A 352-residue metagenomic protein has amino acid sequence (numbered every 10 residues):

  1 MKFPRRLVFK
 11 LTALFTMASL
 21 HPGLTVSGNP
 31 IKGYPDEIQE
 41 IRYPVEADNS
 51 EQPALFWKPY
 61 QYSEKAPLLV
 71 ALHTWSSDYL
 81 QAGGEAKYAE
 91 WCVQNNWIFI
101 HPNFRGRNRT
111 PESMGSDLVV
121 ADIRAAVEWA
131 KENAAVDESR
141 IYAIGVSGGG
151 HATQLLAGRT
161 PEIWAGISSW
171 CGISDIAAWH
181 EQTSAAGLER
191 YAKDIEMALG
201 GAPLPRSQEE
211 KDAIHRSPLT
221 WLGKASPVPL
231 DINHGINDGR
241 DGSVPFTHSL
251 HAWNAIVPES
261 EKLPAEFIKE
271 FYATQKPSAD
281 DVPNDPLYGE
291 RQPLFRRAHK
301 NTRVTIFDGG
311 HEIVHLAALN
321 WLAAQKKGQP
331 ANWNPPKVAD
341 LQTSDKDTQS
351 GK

Functional and structural regions predicted by a protein language model:
V26-S63: N-terminal cap/lid segment of alpha/beta-hydrolase-fold proteins
Y62-A66, A71-E112, I176-A177, R240-G242: Short substrate-entry loop that stabilizes the transition state in hydrolases
S76-Q81, A165-G166, G172-I173, A177-G223 (+1 more regions): Mobile cap/lid helix-loop segments that gate and shape the active-site cleft of serine hydrolases
M114-A134: Alpha/beta-hydrolase active-site loop
K131-N133, E138-G187: Primarily recognizes the serine-hydrolase "nucleophile elbow" in alpha/beta-hydrolase and SGNH/GDSL folds
I195, I236-H299: Active-site-adjacent alpha-helix of alpha/beta-hydrolase-fold enzymes
I232-H234: Short beta-strand/loop motif that positions the catalytic acidic residue of the alpha/beta-hydrolase fold
R296-G351: Catalytic active-site module of serine/aspartate enzymes centered on a nucleophile-bearing elbow/loop
